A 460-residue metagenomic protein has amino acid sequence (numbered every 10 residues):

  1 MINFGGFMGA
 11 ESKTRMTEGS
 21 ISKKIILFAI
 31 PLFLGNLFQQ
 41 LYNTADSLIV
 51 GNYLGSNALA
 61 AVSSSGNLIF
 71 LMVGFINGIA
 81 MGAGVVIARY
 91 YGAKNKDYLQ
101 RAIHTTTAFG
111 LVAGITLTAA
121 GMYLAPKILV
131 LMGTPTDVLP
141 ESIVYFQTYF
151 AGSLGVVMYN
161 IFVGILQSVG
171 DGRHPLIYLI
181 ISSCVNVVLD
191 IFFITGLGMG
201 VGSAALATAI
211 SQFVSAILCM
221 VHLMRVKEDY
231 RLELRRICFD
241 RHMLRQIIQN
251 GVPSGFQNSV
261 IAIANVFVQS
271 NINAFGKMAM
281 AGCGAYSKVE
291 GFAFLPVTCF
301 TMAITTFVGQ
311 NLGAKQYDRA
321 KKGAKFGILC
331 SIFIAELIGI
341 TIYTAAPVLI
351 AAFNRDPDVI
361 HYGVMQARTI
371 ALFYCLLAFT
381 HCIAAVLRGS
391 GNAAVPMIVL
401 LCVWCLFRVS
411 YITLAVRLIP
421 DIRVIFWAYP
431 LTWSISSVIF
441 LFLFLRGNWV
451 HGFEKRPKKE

Functional and structural regions predicted by a protein language model:
M1-A29, I87-L154, G196-V252, V308-F373 (+1 more regions): Short alpha-helical transmembrane segments in multi-pass integral membrane proteins
E18, S22-L41, A45, L68-F75 (+8 more regions): Residue-level signal for short hydrophobic patches within transmembrane helices of multi-pass membrane transporters
L27-D46, T148, Y159, S182 (+4 more regions): Transmembrane helical elements of multi-pass membrane transporters/channels
L32, N36, L48, N52 (+16 more regions): Transmembrane alpha-helix boundary and packing residues in multipass membrane permease domains and related
L37, L41-A60, L129-T136, F192-M199 (+5 more regions): Helix-terminus/linker motif at the lipid-water interface of multi-pass membrane proteins
S56-N67, S142-F146, A205, K277-F292 (+2 more regions): Small-residue hotspots at the loop-to-helix junctions and early N-terminal turns of transmembrane alpha-helices
L59-A119, V156-P175, Q269, G282-A346 (+1 more regions): Small-residue-rich hydrophobic transmembrane alpha-helices
A80, T148-Q167, P175-S183, A204-C219 (+4 more regions): Short runs within selected transmembrane alpha-helices of multi-pass transporters and secretion channels
